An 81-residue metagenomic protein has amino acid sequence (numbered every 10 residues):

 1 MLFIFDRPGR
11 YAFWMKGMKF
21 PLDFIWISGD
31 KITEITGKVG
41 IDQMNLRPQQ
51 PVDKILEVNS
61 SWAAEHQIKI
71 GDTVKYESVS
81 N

Functional and structural regions predicted by a protein language model:
M1-N81: Compact, glycine-rich, soluble single-domain proteins
